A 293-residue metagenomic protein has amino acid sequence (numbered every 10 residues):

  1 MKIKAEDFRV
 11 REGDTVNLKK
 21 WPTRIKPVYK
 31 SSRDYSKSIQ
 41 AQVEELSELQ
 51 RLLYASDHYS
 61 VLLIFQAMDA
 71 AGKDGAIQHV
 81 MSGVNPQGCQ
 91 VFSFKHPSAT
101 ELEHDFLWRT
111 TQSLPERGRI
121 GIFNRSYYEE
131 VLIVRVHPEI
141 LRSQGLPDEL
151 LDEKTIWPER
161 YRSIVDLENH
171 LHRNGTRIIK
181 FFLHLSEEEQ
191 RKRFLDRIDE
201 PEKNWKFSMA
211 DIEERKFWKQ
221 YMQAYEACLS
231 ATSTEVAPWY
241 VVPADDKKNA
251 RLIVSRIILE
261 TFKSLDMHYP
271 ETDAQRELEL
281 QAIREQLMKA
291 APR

Functional and structural regions predicted by a protein language model:
M1-R293: Flexible, compositionally biased loop and terminal segments
